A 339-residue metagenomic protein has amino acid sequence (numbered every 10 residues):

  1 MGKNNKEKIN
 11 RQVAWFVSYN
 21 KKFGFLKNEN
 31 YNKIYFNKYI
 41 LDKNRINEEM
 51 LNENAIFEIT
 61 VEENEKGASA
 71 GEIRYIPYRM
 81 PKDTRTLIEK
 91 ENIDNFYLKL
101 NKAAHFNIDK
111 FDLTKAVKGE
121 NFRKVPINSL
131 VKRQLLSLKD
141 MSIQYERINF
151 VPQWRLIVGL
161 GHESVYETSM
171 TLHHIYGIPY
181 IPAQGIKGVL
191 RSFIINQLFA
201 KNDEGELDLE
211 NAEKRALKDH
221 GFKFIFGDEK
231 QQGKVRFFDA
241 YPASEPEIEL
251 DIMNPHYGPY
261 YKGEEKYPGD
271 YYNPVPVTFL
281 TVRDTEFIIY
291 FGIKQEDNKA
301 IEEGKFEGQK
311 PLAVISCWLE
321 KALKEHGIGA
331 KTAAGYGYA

Functional and structural regions predicted by a protein language model:
M1-Y338: Small/polar/charged residue-enriched interaction surfaces, especially the RNA/DNA-contacting tracks of RNP/CRISPR
